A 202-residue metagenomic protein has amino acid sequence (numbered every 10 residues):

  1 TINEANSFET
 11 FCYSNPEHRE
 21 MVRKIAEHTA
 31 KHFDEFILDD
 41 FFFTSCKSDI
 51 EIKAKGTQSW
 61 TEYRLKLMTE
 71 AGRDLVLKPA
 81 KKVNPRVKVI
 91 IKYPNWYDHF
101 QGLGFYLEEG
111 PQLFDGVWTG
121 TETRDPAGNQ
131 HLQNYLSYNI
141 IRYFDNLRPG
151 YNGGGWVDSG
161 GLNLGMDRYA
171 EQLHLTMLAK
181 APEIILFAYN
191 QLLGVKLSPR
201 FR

Functional and structural regions predicted by a protein language model:
T1-E4, E35-F42, R86-I90: Glycine-rich, aromatic-flanked loop segments that form ligand/cofactor-binding clefts across common enzyme folds
T1-K31, D74: Active-site-adjacent "subsite" loops/lids of carbohydrate-active enzymes
T1-Y13, T44-L67: Aromatic- and acidic-residue-enriched carbohydrate-binding clefts of CAZyme catalytic domains
N6, Y138-E171: Active-site clefts of carbohydrate-active enzymes
V22, T29, F36, A80 (+3 more regions): Conserved, mostly hydrophobic/aromatic
F36-L38, V89-I91, D115-T119, Y151-V157 (+1 more regions): Hydrophobic faces of well-ordered beta-strands that scaffold small-molecule active sites in alpha/beta enzyme cores
V76-S137, G161-A181: Substrate-binding cleft/loops of secretory-pathway carbohydrate-active enzymes
N152-G154, H174-R202: Aromatic- and carboxylate-lined catalytic core of secreted/periplasmic carbohydrate-active enzymes
